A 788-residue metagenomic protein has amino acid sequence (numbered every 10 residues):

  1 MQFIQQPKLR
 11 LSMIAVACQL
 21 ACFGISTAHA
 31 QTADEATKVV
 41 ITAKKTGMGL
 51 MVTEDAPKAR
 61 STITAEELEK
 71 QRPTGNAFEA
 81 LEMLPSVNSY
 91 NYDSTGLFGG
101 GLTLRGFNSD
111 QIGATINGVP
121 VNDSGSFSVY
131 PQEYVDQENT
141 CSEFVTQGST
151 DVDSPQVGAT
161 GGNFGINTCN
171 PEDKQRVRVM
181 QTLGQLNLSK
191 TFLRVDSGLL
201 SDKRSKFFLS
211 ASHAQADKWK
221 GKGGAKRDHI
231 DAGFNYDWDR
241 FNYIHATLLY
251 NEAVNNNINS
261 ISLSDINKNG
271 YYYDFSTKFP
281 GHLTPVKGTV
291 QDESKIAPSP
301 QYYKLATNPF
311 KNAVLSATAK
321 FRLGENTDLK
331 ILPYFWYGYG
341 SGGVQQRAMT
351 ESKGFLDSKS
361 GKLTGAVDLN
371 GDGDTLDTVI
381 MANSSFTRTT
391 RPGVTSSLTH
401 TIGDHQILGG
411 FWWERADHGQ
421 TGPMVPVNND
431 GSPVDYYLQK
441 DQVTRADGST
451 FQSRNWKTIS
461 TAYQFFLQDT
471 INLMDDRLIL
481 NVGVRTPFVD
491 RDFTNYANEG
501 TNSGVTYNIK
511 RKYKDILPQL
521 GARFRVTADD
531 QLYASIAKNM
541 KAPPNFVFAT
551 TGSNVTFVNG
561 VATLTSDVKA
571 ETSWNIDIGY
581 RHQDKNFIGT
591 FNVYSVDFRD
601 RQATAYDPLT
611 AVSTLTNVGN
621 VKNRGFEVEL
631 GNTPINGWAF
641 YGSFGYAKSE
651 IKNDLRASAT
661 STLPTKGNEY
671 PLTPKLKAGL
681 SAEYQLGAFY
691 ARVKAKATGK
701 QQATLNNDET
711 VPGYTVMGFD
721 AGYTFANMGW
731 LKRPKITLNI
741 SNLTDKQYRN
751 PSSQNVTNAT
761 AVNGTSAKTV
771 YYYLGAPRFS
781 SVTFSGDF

Functional and structural regions predicted by a protein language model:
Q6-K8, S12-A17, Q31, L520 (+2 more regions): Conserved C-terminal beta-signal and adjacent last beta-strands/turns of outer-membrane beta-barrel proteins
K38-R72, G101, F144-V145: N-terminal periplasmic "start-of-domain" segments of outer-membrane beta-barrel proteins
T42-K44, F78-P120, C141: Extracytoplasmic beta-strand/coil segments of soluble accessory domains associated with Gram-negative outer-membrane
Y134-R178: A beta-strand signature from Gram-negative outer-membrane beta-barrel systems, especially the internal plug domain
R176-H282, T307-L323, R485, S643: Transmembrane beta-barrel wall of Gram-negative outer-membrane proteins
N235-D237, F241-S316, S341-N383, D435-S449: Acidic/polar loop-and-plug regions of large Gram-negative outer-membrane beta-barrel proteins
T389-R391, T401-L408, W412-A416, G431 (+6 more regions): Structural signature of Gram-negative outer-membrane beta-barrels, strongest in the C-terminal barrel of TonB-dependent
I588, V593-F598, T614-L705, T783-D787: Gram-negative outer-membrane beta-barrel transporters
